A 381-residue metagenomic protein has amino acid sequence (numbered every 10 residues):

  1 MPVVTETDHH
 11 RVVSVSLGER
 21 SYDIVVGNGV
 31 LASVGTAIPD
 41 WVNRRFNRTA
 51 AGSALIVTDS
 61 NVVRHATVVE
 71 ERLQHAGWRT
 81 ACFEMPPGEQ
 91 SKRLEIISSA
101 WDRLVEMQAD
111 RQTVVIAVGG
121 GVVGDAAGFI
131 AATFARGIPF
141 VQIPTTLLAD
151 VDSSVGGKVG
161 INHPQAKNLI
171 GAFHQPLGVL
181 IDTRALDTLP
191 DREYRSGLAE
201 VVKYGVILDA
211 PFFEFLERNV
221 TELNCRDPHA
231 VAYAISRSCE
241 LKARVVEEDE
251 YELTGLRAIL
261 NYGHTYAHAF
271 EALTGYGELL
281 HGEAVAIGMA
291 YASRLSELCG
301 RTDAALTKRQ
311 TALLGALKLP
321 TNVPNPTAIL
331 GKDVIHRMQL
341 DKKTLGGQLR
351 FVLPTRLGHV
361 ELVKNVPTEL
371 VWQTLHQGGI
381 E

Functional and structural regions predicted by a protein language model:
P2-T113: ATP/NTP phosphate-donor binding region
V3, H9-R11, S21, A199-V201 (+1 more regions): C-terminal charged capping/lid subdomain of soluble metabolic enzymes
S16, V25, F129-E222: A glycine/threonine-rich phosphate-anchoring loop and its flanking beta-alpha core in nucleotide/phosphate-binding
G27, I56, P144, D182 (+3 more regions): Residue-level signal for inorganic ion chemistry
D59, P87-G88, V118-G120, E250 (+1 more regions): Glycine-rich beta-strand-to-loop/alpha-helix junction loops that act as flexible
W101-V118, A127-Q142: Non-catalytic interfacial helical region
V122-F129, D150-V151, H268-A269: Short glycine/serine/threonine-rich phosphate/pyrophosphate-binding segments that cradle anionic phosphate groups
F215-K332: Active-site segments that bind and position negatively charged phosphate/pyrophosphate groups
